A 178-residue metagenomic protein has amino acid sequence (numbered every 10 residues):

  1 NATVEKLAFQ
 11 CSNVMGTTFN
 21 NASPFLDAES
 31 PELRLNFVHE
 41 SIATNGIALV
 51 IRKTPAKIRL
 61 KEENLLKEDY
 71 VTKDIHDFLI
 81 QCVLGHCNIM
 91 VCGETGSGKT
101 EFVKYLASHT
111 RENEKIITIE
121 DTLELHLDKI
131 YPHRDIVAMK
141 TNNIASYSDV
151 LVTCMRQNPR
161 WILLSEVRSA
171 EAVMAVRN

Functional and structural regions predicted by a protein language model:
N1-G85: P-loop NTP-binding catalytic core
H86-C92, Y105-N178: Switch/coupling sub-region of P-loop NTPases
G96: Walker A (P-loop) phosphate-binding loop of P-loop NTPases
K99: Conserved lysine of the Walker
